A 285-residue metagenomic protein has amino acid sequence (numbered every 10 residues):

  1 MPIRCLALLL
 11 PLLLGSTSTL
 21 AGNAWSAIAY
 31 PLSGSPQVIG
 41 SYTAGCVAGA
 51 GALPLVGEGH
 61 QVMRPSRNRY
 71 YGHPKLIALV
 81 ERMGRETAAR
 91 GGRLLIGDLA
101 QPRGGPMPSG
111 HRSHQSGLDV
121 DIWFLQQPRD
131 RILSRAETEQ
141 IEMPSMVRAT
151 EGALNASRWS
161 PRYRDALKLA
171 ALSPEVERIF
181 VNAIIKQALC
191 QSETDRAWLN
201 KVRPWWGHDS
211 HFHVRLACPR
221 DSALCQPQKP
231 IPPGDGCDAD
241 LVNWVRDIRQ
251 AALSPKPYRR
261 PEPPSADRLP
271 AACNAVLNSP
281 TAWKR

Functional and structural regions predicted by a protein language model:
A7-S16: Bacterial N-terminal signal peptides
T17-A21: Sec/Tat signal peptide C-region and signal peptidase I cleavage site
W25-S26, Y30-S33, L79-S109, F180-K201: Extended, low-complexity, intrinsically disordered C-terminal regulatory tails of eukaryotic serine/threonine kinases
S26-I28, A136-R285: Catalytic cores and adjacent binding grooves of peptidoglycan-active enzymes
L32-G97, R158-L169, S173-V176: Active-site acidic/histidine clusters and adjacent loop/turn architecture that either coordinate catalytic ions
R69, A100-G105, Q126-R131, I184-A188 (+2 more regions): Solvent-exposed loop/turn segments at secondary-structure junctions within structured extracellular/periplasmic domains
A89-G91, Q115-D119, D209-H211: Extracytoplasmic
Q101-A156, V214: Acidic/His-rich structured neighborhood in mature extracellular/periplasmic domains
